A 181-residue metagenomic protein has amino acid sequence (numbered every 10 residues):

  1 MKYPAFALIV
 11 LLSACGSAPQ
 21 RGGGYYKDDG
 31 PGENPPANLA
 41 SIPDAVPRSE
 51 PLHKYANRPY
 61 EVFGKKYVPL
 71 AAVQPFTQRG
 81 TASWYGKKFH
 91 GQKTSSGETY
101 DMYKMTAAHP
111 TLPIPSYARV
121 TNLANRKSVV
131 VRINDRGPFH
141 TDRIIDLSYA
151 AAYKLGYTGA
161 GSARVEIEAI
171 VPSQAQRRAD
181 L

Functional and structural regions predicted by a protein language model:
M1-S13: Sec-dependent bacterial lipoprotein signal peptides
C15-L181: Secreted/periplasmic proteins
